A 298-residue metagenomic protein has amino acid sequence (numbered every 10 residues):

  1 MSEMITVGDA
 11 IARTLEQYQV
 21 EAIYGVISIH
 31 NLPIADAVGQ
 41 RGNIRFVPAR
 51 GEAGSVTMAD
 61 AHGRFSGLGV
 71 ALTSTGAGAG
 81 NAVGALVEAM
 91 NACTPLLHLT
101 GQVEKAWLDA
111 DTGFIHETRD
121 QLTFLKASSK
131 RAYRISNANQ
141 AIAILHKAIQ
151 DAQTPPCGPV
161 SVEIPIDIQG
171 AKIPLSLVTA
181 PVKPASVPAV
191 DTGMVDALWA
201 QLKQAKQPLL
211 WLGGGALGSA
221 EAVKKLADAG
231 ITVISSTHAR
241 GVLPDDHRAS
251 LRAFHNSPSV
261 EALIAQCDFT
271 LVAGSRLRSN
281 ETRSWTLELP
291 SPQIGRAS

Functional and structural regions predicted by a protein language model:
S2-R296: N-terminal alpha/beta PP-like core and its mobile active-site loop of ThDP/TPP-dependent enzymes
